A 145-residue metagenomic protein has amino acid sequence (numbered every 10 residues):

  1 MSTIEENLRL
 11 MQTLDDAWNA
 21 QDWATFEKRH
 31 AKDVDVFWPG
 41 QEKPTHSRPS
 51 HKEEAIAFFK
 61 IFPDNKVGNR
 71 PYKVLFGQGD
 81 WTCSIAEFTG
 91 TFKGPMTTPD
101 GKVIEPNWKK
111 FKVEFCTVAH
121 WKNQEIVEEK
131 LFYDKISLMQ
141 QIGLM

Functional and structural regions predicted by a protein language model:
M1-M145: C-terminal and inter-domain tail/linker signature
